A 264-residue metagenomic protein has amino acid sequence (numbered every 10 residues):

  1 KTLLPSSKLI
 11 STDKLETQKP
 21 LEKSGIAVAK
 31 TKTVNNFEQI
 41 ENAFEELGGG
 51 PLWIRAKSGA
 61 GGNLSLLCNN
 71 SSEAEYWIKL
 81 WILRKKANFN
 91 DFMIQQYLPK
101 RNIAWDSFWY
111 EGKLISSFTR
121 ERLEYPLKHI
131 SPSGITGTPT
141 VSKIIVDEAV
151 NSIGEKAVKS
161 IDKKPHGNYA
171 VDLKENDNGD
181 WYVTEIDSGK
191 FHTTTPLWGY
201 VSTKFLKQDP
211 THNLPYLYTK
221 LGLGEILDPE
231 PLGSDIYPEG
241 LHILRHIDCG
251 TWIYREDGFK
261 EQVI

Functional and structural regions predicted by a protein language model:
K1-N35, N42: Conserved N-proximal alpha/beta basic substrate-recognition cap immediately N-terminal to, or forming the N-lobe
K32-N36, L66-N69: Short acidic-hydrophobic, aromatic-tinged amphipathic segments that line or gate anion-handling sites
E41-L47: Short amphipathic alpha-helix with an adjacent loop that forms part of the alpha/beta core around
G50-S71: Conserved anion/nucleotide-ligand pocket segment
N69-S71, E75-S133, G137-V158, D162 (+1 more regions): Phosphate-binding site of ATP-dependent enzymes
I145-I264: ATP-dependent carboxylate activation and anion-phosphoryl transfer catalytic cores that bind Mg-ATP to form
